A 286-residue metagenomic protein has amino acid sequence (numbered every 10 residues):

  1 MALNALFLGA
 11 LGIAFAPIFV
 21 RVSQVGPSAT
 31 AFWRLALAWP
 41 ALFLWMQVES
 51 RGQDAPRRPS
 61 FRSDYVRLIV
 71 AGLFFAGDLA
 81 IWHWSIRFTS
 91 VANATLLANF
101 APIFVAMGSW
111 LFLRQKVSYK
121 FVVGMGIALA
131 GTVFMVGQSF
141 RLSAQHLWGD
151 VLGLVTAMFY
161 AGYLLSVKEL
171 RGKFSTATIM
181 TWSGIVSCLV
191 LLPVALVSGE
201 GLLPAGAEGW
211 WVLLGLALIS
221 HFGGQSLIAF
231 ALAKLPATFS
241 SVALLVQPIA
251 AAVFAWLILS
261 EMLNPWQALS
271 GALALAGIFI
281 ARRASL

Functional and structural regions predicted by a protein language model:
M1-W33, A38, W45, V70-L73 (+4 more regions): Glycine-/small-residue-enriched transmembrane alpha-helix faces in small-molecule transporters and effluxers
L3-L6, D64-V70, V117-L129, G149-D150 (+1 more regions): Cytoplasmic-side transmembrane-helix entry/capping segments in multi-pass membrane proteins
A10, A94-F100, V167-C188, H221-L257: Helix-helix packing/entry segments at the starts of transmembrane helices
G12-I13, F43, E49-A92, L97-A98 (+2 more regions): Specific transmembrane alpha-helical segments of multi-pass solute transporters/efflux pumps, especially DMT/EamA
A14, I18, A36, G72 (+9 more regions): Hydrophobic/small/kink-forming positions within alpha-helical transmembrane segments of polytopic membrane proteins
S23, T30, R34, S85 (+9 more regions): Hydrophobic/aromatic residues within transmembrane alpha-helices of multi-pass small-molecule transporters
A29-P40, H83-K116, T156, A237-W256: Specific alpha-helical transmembrane segments that line the substrate/conduction pathway and gating interfaces
L42, M46, G108, V117-Q138 (+4 more regions): Hydrophobic transmembrane alpha-helices of multi-pass small-molecule transport proteins
